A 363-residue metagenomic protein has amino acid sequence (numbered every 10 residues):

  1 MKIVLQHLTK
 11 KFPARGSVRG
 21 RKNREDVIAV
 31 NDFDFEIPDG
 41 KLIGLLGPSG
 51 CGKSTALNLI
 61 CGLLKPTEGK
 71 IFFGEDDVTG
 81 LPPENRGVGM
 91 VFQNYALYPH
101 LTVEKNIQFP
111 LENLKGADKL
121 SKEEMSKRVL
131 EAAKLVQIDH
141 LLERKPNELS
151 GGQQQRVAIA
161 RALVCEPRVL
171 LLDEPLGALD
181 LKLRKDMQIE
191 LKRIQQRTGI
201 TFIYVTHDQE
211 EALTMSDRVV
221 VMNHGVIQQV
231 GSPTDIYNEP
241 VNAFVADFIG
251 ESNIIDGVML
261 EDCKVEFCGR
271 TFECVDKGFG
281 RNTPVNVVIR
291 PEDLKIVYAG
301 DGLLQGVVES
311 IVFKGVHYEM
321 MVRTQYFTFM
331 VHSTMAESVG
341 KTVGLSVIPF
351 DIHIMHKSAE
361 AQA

Functional and structural regions predicted by a protein language model:
V4, E36, F72, G344-S346: ABC ATPase nucleotide-binding domain
L46-P48: The feature captures the beta-strand-to-loop junction immediately N-terminal to the Walker
C61: Helix-to-loop junction immediately C-terminal to a conserved catalytic motif
T67-K70, H224, D256: Conserved coupling/switch loops of ABC nucleotide-binding domains, chiefly the family-specific signature
G69-D77: Conserved ABC transporter NBD signature motif
G87, Q93, L97-F244: ABC ATPase nucleotide-binding domains
S252, C263-A363: Non-catalytic connector elements of ABC transporters
